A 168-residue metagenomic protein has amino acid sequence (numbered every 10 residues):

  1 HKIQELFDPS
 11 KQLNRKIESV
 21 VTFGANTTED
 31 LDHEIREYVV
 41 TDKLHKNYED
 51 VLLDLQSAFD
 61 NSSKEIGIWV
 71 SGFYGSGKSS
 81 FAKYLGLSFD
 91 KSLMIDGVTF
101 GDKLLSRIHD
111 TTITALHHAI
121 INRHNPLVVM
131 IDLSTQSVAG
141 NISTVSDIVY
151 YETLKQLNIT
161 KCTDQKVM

Functional and structural regions predicted by a protein language model:
H1-S76, K83, L87-F89, V128: Walker A/P-loop-proximal flanking segment of P-loop NTPase domains
I68-F73, S80-M168: P-loop NTPase motor core
